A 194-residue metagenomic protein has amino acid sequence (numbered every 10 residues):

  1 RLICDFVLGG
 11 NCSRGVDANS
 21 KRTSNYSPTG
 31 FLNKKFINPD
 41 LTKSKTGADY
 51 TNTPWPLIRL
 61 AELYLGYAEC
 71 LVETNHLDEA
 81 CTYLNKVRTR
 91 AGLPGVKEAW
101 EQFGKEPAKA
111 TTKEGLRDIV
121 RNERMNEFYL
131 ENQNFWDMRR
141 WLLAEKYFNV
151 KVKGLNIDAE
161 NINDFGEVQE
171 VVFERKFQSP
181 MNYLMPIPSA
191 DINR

Functional and structural regions predicted by a protein language model:
L2-R194: Acidic/polar-rich alpha-helix caps and helix-coil junctions
